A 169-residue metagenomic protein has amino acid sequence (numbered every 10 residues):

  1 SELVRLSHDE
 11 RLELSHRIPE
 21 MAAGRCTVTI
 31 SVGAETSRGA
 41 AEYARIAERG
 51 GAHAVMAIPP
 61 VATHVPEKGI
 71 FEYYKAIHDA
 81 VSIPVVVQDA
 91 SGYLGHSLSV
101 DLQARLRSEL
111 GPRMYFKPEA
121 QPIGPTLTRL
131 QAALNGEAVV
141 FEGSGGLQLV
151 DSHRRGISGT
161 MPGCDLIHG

Functional and structural regions predicted by a protein language model:
S1-S97: Active-site beta->alpha loop and helix N-cap motifs at the rims of alpha/beta catalytic domains
A80, S91-G169: Catalytic alpha/beta core domains of metabolic enzymes, predominantly
